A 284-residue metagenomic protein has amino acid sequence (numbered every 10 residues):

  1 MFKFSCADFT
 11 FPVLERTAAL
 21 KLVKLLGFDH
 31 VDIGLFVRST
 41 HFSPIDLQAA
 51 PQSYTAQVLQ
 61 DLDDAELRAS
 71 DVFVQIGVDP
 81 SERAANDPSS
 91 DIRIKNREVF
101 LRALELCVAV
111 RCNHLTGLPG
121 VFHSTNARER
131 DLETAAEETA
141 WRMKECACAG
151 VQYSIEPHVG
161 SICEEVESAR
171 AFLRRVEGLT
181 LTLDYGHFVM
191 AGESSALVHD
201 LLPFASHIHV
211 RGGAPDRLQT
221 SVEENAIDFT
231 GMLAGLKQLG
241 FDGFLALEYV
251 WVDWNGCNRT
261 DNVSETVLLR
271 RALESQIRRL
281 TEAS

Functional and structural regions predicted by a protein language model:
M1-A109, T180, P215, V263 (+1 more regions): N-terminal pre-domain/capping segments
M1-S5, V13-D29, D63, R111 (+2 more regions): Histidine-acidic metal/acid-base catalytic patches
A7-F11, F36-R38, V74-G77, G120-F122 (+4 more regions): Active-site beta-loop-alpha junctions enriched in small/polar residues
D32-I33, A69-V74, C112-P119, Y153-E156 (+1 more regions): Short beta-strand segments at enzyme active-site cores
S43-L47, A84-D91, N126-D131, S195 (+2 more regions): Short, solvent-exposed loop/turn segments at secondary-structure boundaries
Q52-D64, E138-C146, L197-D200, G231-G235: Catalytic-core regions built around general acid/base machinery
D61-D64, V78-T180, M190, V263-E265: Active-site acidic/histidine proton-transfer and metal-coordination neighborhood in alpha/beta enzyme cores
I76-P80, T116-G117, R142, T230-M232 (+1 more regions): A general structural signal for short secondary-structure boundary/capping elements
